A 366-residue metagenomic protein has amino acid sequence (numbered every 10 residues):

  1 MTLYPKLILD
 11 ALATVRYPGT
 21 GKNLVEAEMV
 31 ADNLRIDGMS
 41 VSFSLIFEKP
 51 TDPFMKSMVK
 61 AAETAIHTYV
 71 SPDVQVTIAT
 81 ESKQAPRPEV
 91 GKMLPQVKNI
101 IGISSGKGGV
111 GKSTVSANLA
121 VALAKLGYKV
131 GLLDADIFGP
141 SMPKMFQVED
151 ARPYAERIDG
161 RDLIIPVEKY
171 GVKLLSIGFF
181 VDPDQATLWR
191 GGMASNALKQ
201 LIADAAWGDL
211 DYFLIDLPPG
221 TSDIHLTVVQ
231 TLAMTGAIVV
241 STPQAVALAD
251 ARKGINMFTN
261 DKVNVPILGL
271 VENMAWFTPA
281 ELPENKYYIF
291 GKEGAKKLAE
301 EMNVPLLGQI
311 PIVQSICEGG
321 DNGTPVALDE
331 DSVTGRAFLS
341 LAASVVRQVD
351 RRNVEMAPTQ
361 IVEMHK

Functional and structural regions predicted by a protein language model:
M1-A31: N-proximal, solvent-exposed amphipathic alpha-helical segments enriched in charged/polar residues
E26-M29, I36-D37, V41-S104, V349 (+1 more regions): Extreme N-terminal, non-catalytic leader segments that precede Walker-type/kinase nucleotide-binding cores
V59-K60, D211-Y212, P218-E318: Conserved catalytic-core segment of NTP-binding enzymes
I100-D136, L270: Walker A/P-loop phosphate-binding motif and the immediately C-terminal alpha-helix
L123, Y128-D184, I202: Phosphate-binding loop that captures ATP/GTP phosphates
P153-E156, I177-G192, K199-T227: Switch II (G3) loop of P-loop NTPases
N322-S332: C-terminal boundary of histidine-terminating zinc-finger modules
S344, V354-K366: A short, charged, Gly/Pro-tolerant segment at domain boundaries
